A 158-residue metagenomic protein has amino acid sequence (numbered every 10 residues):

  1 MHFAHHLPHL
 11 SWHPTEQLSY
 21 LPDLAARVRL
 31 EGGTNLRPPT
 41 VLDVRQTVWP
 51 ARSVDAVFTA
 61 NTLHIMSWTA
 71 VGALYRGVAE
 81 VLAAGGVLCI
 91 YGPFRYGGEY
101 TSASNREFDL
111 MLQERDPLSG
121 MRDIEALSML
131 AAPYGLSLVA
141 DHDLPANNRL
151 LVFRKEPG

Functional and structural regions predicted by a protein language model:
M1-V48: Class I SAM-dependent methyltransferase SAM/SAH-binding core
W49-V57: A short acidic, Gly/Pro-enriched loop at the edge of an enzyme's catalytic core that lines a small-molecule cofactor
A60-H64: Short catalytic micro-motifs in class I SAM-dependent methyltransferases
I65-V81: A short, conserved alpha-helix within the catalytic core of class I
L82-G97: Conserved beta-strand signature within the Rossmann-like core of class I S-adenosyl-L-methionine
A103-S104, L110-D123, D143-L144: Acceptor-substrate binding/catalytic loop of class I
P117-G135: Short alpha-helix
Y134-G158: Core SAM-dependent methyltransferase catalytic element
